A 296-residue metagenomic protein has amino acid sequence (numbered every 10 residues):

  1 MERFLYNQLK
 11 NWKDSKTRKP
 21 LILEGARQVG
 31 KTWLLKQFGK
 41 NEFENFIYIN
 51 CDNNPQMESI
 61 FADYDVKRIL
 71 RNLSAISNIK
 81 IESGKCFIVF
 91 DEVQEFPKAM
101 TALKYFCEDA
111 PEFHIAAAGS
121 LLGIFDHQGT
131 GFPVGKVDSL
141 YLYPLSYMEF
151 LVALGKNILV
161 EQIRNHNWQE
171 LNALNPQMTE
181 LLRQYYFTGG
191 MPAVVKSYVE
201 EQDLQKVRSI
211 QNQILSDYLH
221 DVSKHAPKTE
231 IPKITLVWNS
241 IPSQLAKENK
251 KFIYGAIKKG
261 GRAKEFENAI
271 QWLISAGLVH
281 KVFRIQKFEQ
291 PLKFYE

Functional and structural regions predicted by a protein language model:
M1-K16: Pre-Walker A adenine-sensing motif
K31: Conserved lysine of the Walker
L34, F38: Hydrophobic positions on the alpha1 helix immediately C-terminal to the Walker A/P-loop
N53-G84: Short glycine-rich substrate-engagement loop in P-loop NTPases that contacts/grips substrate
V89, H114-S120, Y141: Structural recognition of the conserved hydrophobic beta-strand(s) that form the central parallel beta-sheet of P-loop
G123-S139, L151-K156: Short regulatory helix/loop adjacent to the ATP-binding pocket of P-loop NTPases
Y141-A193: Amphipathic alpha-helical segments of the small helical/lid subdomains adjacent to P-loop NTPase cores
V199-E296: Accessory nucleic acid-recognition modules appended to NTPase machines
